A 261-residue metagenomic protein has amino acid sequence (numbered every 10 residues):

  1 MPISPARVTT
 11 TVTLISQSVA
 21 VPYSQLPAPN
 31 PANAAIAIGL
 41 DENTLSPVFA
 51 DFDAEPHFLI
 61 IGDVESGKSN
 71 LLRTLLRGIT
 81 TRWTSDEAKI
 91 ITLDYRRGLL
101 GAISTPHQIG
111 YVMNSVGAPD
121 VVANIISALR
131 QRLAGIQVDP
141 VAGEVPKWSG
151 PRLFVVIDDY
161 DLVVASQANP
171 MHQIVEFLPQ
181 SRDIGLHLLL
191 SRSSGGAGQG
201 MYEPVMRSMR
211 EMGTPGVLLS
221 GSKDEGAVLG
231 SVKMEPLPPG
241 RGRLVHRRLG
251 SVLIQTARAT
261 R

Functional and structural regions predicted by a protein language model:
M1-E42, P47-F49, S191, G198-R261: Phosphate-binding and hydrolysis-coupling loops of NTP-dependent motor/remodeling domains
P27-V138, V145-T214, G221: P-loop NTPase catalytic phosphate-binding loop
P140-V141, V228: Residue-level detector of alpha-helical recognition elements and their boundaries
